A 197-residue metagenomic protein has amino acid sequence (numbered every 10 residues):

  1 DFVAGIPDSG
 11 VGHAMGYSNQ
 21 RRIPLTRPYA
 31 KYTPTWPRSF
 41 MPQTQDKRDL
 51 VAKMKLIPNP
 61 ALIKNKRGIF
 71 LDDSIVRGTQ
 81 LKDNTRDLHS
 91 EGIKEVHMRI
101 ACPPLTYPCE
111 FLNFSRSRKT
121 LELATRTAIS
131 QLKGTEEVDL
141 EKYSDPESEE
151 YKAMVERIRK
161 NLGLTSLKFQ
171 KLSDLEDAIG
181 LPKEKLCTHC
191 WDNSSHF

Functional and structural regions predicted by a protein language model:
D1-F197: PRPP-associated nucleotide enzymes
